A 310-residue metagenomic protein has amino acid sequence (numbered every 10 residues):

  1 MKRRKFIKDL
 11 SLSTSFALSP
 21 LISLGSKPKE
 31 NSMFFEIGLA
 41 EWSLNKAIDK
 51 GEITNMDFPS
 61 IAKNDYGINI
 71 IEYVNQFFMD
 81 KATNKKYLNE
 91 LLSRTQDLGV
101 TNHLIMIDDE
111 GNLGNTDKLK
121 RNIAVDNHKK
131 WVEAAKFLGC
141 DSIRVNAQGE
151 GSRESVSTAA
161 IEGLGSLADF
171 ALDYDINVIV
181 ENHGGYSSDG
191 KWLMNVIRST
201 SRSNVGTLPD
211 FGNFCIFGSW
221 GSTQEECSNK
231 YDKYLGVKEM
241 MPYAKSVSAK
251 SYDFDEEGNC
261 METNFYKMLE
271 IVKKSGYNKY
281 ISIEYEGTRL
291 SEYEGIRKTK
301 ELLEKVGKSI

Functional and structural regions predicted by a protein language model:
M1-K5, F16-E30: N-terminal twin-arginine translocation
L10-L21, S60, R94-P209, C215 (+1 more regions): Active-site acidic/histidine proton-transfer and metal-coordination neighborhood in alpha/beta enzyme cores
E30-F34, P59-D65, A82-H103, K129-F137 (+4 more regions): Acidic (Asp/Glu)-rich catalytic clusters
N31-T54: Boundary/entry segment of secreted carbohydrate-active catalytic domains
F35-E41, N69-Y73, N102-I107, I143-V145 (+4 more regions): Hydrophobic faces of well-ordered beta-strands that scaffold small-molecule active sites in alpha/beta enzyme cores
I53-D57, K85-E90, R121, V125-H128 (+3 more regions): Charged helix-capping and loop-helix junction motifs
I70-I71, G165-I271: Acidic/histidine-rich catalytic cores of soluble enzymes
E72-L92, A147-G151: Glycine-rich, proline-tolerant flexible connector loops at the mouths of alpha/beta enzymes
